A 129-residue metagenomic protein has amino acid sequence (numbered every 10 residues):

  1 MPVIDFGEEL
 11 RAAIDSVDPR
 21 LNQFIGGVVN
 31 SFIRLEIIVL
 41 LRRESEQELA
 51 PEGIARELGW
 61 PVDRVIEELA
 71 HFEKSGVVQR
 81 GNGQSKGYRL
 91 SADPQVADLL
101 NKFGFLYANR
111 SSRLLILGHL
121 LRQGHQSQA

Functional and structural regions predicted by a protein language model:
M1-F6: General nucleic-acid-binding
G7-E36: Short alpha-helical segments that sit at the start of domains
G27-I33, G81-F105: Short, cationic-aromatic polyanion-contact patches
G27-S31, R42-Q47, K74: Short helix-capping/hinge SLiMs at alpha-helix to coil transitions
I37, Q47-E57: Short acidic, hydrophobic short linear motifs in intrinsically disordered regions
L58-K74: Short amphipathic alpha-helical interaction segments
D98-A129: Amphipathic alpha-helical dimerization/coiled-coil segments that flank or bridge DNA-binding/regulatory modules
